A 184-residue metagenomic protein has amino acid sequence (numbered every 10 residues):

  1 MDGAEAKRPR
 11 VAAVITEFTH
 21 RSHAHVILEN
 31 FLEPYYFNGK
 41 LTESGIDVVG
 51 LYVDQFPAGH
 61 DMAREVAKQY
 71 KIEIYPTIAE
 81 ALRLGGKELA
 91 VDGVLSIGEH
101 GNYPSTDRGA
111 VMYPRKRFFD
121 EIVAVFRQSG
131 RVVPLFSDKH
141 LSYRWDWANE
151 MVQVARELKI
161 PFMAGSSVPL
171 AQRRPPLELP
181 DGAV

Functional and structural regions predicted by a protein language model:
D2-Q69, A183-V184: N-terminal Rossmann-like dinucleotide-binding module
T19, A155-V184: Predominantly a Rossmann-like dinucleotide-binding segment in NAD(P)-dependent oxidoreductases
R21, N30-F37, L84, I97 (+2 more regions): Structured segments of extracytoplasmic/periplasmic soluble domains in secreted or envelope-associated proteins
V48, V91-D92, V132, V184: Local beta-strand N-terminus motif with an aromatic residue
V49, E73-Y75, M163: General small-molecule cofactor/ligand-binding pocket signal
K71-L82: Short acidic-hydrophobic, aromatic-tinged amphipathic segments that line or gate anion-handling sites
A81-L89: Short amphipathic alpha-helix with an adjacent loop that forms part of the alpha/beta core around
V94, H100-P169: Beta-strand-loop-alpha-helix segment that lines the small-molecule cofactor/substrate pocket of alpha/beta enzymes
